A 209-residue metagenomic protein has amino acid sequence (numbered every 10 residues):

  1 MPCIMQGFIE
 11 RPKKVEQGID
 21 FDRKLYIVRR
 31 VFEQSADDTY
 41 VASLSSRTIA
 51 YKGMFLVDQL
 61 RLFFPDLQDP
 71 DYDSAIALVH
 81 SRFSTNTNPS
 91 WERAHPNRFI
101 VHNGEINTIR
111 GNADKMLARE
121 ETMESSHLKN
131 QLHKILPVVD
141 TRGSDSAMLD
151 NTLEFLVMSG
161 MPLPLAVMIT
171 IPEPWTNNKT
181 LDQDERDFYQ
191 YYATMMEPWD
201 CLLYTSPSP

Functional and structural regions predicted by a protein language model:
M1-A75, S81, L132-W199: Extended, highly charged
D71-I106: Internal mixed beta-strand/loop scaffold within catalytic domains of large alpha/beta enzymes
T85-N88, N107-T108, D114-A118, W175-N178: Flexible loop/turn segments at secondary-structure boundaries
W91-R93, W199-L202: Short solvent-exposed loop/turn micro-motifs enriched in small/polar/acidic residues
R93-V139: Extended active-site and interfacial segments that coordinate phosphate-rich ligands in large catalytic machineries
Y204-P209: Conserved small/polar residues in nucleotide/adenosyl-binding loops
